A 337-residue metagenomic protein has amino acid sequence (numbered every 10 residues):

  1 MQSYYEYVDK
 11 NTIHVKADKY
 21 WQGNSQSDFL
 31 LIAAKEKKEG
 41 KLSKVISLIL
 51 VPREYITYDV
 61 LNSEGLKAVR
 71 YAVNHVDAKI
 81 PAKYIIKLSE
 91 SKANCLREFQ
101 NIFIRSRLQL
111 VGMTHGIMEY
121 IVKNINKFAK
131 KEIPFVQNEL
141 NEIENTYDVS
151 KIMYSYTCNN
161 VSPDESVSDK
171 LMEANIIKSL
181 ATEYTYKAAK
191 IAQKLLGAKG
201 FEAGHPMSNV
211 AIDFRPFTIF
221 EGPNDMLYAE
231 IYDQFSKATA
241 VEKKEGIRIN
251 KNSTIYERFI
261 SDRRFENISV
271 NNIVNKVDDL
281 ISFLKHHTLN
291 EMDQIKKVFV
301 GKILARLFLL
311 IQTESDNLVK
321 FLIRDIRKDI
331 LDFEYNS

Functional and structural regions predicted by a protein language model:
M1-N11, W21-Q22, A68, I104: Well-ordered mid-protein domain cores that form the structural environment of catalytic cofactors
Y7-T12, K35-K37, S43-K44, A93-L110 (+2 more regions): Flavin-dependent oxidoreductase catalytic core characteristic of acyl-CoA dehydrogenase/oxidase-like enzymes
N11-T57: A short core secondary-structure module
Q26, L42-S43, K67-R70, A211: A short, structural micro-pattern
E54-K83: Flexible, small-/acidic-enriched active-site or ligand-binding loops
V60-G65, L88-S89, K130: Glycine-anchored helix-breaking recognition loops at helix->coil/strand junctions
D77-R97: Long, acidic (Asp/Glu-rich), low-complexity accessory segments flanking structured domains
